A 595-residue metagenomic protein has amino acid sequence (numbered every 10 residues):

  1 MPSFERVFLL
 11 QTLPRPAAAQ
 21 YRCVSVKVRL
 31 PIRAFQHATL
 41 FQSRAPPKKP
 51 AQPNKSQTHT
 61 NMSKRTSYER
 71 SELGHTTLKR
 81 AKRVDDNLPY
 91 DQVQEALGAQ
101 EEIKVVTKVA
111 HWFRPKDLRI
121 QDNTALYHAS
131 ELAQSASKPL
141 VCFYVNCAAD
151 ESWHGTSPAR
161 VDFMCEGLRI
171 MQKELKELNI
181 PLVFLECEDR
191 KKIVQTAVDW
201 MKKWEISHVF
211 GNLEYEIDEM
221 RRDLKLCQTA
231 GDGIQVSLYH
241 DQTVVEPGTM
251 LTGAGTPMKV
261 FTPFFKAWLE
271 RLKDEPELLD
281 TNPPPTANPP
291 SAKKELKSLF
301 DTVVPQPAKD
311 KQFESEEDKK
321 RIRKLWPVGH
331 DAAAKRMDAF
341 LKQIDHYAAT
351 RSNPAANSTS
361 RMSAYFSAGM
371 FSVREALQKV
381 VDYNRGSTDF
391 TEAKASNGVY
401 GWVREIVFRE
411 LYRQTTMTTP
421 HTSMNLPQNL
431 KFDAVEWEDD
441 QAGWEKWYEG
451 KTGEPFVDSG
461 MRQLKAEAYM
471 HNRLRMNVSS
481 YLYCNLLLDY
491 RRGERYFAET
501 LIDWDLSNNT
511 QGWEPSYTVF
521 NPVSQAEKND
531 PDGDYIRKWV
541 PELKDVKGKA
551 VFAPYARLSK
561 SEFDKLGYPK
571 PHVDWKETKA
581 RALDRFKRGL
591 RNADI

Functional and structural regions predicted by a protein language model:
P2, K49, H59, S63-D280 (+3 more regions): Trp/Phe/Arg-rich N-terminal binding region typifying the photolyase-homology
P2-R80: Ser/Thr-rich, low-complexity intrinsically disordered regulatory regions
A125, R336, R361, A376 (+6 more regions): Short, hydrophobic/aromatic alpha-helical segments in well-folded domains
G255-F432, D530, D534-I595: Glycine/tryptophan-enriched, flexible segments
R413, T418, A442-L488: C-terminal substrate/ligand-recognition segments
H421-K451: Helix-loop-helix junctions that connect adjacent transmembrane helices in secondary transporters/permeases, recognized
S423, Q428-V435, L474-S516: Active/binding-pocket-proximal capping segment
Y496-E542: Conserved, well-ordered active-site substructure
